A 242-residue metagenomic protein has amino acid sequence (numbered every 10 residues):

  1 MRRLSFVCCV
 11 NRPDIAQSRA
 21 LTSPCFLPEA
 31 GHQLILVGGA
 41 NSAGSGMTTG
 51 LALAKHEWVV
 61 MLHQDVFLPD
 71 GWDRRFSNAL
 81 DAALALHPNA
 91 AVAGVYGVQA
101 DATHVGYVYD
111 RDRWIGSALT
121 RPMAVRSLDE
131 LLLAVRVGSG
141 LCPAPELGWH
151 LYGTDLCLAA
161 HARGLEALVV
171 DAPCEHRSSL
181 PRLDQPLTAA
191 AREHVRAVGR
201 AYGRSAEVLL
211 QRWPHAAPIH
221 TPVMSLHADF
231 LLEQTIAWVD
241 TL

Functional and structural regions predicted by a protein language model:
R12-P28: Short, well-formed alpha-helical segments that are part of the catalytic scaffolds of diverse glycosyltransferases
A40-A54: Glycine-rich, basic loop-to-helix element that forms the pyrophosphate-binding segment of sugar-nucleotide handling
V59: Short aromatic/hydrophobic "clamp" motif used to bind/position activated sugar donors
H63-F67: The conserved acidic donor/metal-binding loop of glycosyltransferases
G71-V108: Conserved donor NDP-sugar-binding/catalytic core segment of glycosyltransferases
G106-E130, G140: Short, flexible, basic/aromatic active-site loop/helix in glycosyltransferases
S127-G140, E146-P173: A short, conserved alpha-helix in the catalytic core of glycosyltransferases
L168-R200, R204-L209: Active-site donor/metal-binding and catalytic loop motifs of nucleotide-sugar-dependent glycosylation enzymes
